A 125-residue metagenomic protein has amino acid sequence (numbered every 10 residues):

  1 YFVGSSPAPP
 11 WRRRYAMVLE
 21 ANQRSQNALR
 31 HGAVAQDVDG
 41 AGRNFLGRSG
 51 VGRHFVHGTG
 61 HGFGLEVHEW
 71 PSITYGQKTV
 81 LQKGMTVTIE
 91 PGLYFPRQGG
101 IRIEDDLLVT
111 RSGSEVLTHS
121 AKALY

Functional and structural regions predicted by a protein language model:
Y1-Y125: Active-site neighborhoods and metal-handling regions in enzymes and metal-associated proteins
